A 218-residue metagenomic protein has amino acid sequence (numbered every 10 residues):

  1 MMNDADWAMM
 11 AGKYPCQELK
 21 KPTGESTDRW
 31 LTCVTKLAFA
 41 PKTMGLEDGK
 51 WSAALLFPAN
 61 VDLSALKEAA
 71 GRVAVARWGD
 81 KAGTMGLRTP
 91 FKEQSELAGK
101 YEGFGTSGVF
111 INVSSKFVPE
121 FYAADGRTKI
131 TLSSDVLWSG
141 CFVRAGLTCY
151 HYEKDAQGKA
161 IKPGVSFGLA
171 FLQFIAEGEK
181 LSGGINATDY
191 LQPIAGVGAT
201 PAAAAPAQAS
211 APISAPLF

Functional and structural regions predicted by a protein language model:
M1-N112: OB-fold ssDNA-binding interfaces and closely related basic DNA-contact patches used across DNA replication/repair
M2-L19, E179-F218: Acidic, gly/ser/pro-rich intrinsically disordered tails
E47-G49, F104-G105, C141, I161-S166: A short, structural micro-pattern
V61, F117, H151-E153, Q173-G178: Short loop/turn segments at secondary-structure transitions that flank enzyme active sites
V109-D125: Short, basic/aromatic beta-hairpin or loop at an interaction surface
A123-F142, Y150-P163: Exposed beta-sheet edge/beta-hairpin loop segments within beta-rich domains
D155-E179: OB-fold/S1-family single-stranded nucleic acid-binding modules
